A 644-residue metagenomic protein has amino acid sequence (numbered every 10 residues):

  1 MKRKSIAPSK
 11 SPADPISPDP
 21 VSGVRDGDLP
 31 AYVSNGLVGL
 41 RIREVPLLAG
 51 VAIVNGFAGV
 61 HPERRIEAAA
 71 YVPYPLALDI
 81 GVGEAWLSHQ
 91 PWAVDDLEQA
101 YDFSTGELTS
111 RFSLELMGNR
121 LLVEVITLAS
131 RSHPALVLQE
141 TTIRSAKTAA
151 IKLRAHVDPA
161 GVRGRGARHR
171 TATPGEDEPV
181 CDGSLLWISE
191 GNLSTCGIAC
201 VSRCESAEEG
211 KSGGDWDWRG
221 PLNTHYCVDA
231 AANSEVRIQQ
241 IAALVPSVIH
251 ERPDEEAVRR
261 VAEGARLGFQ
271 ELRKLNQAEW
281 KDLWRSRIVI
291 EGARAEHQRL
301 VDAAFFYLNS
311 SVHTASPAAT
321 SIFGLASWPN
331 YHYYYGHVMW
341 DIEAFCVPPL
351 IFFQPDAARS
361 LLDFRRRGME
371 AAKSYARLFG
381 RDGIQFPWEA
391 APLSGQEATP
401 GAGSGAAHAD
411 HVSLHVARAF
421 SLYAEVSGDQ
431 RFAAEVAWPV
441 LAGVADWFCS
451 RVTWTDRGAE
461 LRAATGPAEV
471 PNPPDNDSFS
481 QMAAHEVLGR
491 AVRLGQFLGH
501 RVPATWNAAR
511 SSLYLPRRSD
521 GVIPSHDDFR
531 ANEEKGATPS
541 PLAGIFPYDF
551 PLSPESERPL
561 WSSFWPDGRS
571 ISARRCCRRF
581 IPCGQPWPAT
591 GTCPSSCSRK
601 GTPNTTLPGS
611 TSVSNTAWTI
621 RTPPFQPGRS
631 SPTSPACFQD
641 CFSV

Functional and structural regions predicted by a protein language model:
K2-V33, L37-Y334: Acidic/polar, glycine-enriched structural segments that form the non-catalytic walls/loops of the carbohydrate-binding
A31, Y71, P134, R219 (+12 more regions): Active-site-proximal structural scaffolding
Y74, G106, V412-A419, V444 (+3 more regions): Amphipathic, well-ordered alpha-helical segments in soluble domains
T142, D302-N309, H332-G336, W340-I351 (+5 more regions): Contiguous, well-ordered alpha-helical segments that form the cores/surfaces of helical PPI scaffolds
I151, V248-E255, R287-E291, F352 (+3 more regions): Inter-helical turn/loop segments and adjacent helix faces that build the functional surface of alpha-helical bundle
V312-N330, D356-R418, A424, R431-E435 (+5 more regions): Helix-terminus loop motifs that line ligand-binding clefts
Y335-G368, R418, E435, Q481-H485 (+1 more regions): Active-site core of glycosidic bond-cleaving carbohydrate-active enzymes
W447-R501: Acidic/histidine-rich catalytic neighborhood
